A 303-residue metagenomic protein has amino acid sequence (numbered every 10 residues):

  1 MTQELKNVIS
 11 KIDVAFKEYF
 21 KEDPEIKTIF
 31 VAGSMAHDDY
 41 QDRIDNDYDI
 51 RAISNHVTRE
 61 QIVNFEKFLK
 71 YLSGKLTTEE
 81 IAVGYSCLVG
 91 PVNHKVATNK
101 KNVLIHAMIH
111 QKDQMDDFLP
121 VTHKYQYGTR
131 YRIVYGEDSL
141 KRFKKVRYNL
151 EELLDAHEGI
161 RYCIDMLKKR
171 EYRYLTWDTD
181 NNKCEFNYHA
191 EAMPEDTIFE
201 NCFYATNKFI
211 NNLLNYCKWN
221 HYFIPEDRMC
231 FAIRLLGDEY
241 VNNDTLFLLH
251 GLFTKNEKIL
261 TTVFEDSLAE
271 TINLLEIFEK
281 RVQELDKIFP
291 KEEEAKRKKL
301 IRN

Functional and structural regions predicted by a protein language model:
M1-V31, N303: Helical scaffold of the NTase/Pol beta-like nucleotidyltransferase catalytic core
M1-V8, Q61-I198, L235: Conserved NTP/Mg2+-binding pocket subregion across the NTase superfamily
E4, K141-N303: Conserved nucleotidyltransferase catalytic core and NTase-mimicking acidic/glycine-rich helix/loop elements in nucleic
M35-A36, V57-R59: Short acidic, S/G/P-rich loop/turn micro-motifs used as interaction or catalytic elements
A36-H37, N215: Short, solvent-exposed loop/turn segments at secondary-structure junctions
H37-D45: Short glycine-biased active-site loop of nucleotidyltransferases that positions the nucleotide triphosphate and helps
D47-D49: Acidic Asp/Glu-based divalent-cation binding sites
A52-H56: Short beta-strand-to-loop capping motifs
